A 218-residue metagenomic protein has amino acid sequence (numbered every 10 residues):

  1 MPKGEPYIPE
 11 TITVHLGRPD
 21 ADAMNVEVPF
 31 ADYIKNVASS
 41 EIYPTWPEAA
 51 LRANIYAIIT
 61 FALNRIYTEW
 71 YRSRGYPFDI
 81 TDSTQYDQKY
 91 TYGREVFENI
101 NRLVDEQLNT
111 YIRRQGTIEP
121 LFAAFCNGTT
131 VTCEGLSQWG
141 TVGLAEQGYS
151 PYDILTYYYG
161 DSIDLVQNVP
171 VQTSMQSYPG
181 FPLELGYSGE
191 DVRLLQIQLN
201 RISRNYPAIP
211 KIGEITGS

Functional and structural regions predicted by a protein language model:
M1-S218: Conserved, single-site charged/polar hotspot
